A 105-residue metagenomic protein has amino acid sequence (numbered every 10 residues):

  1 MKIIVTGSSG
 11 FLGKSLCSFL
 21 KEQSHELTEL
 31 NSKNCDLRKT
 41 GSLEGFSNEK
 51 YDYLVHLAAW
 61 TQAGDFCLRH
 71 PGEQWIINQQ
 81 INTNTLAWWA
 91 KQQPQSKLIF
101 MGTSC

Functional and structural regions predicted by a protein language model:
K2, E26, K97: Residues at the starts of beta-strands that form the adenosine-phosphate
K2-Q23: N-terminal Rossmann NAD(P)H-binding glycine-rich loop of SDR-like oxidoreductase domains
T6, L30, L54-W60, L98-S104: SDR active-site strand-loop-helix element
K21, E26-G45: Adenosine-cofactor binding site in Rossmann-like domains, unifying the SAM/SAH pocket of S-adenosylmethionine-dependent
N34, T61-Q62, I81, C105: Alpha/beta-hydrolase active-site loop signature
G41-N78: NAD(P)H-binding glycine-rich loop region in Rossmannoid oxidoreductase-like domains and their noncatalytic homologs
E49, L68-I99: NAD(P)-cofactor binding segment of oxidoreductase domains
